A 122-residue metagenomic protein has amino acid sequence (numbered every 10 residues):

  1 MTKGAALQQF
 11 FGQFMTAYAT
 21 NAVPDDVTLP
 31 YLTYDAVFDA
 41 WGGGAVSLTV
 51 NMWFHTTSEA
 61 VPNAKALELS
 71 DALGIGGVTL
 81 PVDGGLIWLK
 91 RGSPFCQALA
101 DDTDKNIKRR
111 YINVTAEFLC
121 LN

Functional and structural regions predicted by a protein language model:
M1-A22, D26, T33-N122: Charged, amphipathic alpha-helical segments and their flanking helix caps
